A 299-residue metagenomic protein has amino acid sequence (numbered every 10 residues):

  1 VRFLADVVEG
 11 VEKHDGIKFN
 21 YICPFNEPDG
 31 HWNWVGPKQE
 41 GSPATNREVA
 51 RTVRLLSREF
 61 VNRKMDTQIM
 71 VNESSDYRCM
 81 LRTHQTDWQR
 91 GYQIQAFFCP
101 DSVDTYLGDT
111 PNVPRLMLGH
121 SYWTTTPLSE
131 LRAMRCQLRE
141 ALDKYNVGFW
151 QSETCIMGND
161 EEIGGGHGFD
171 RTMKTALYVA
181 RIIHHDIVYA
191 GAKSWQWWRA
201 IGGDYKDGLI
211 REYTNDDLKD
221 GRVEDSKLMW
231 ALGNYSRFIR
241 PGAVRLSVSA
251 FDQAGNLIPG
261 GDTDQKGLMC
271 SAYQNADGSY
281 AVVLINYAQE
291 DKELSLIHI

Functional and structural regions predicted by a protein language model:
V1-N20, P24, W32, Q39-R47 (+2 more regions): N-terminal catalytic cores of secreted or lumenal carbohydrate-active enzymes
E9, K38-I182: Noncatalytic carbohydrate-binding groove/subsite architecture in carbohydrate-active enzymes
D15-Y21, K64-Q68, N112-R115, K144-G148 (+3 more regions): Loop/turn elements at helix/coil->beta-strand transitions in domains of secreted/extracellular proteins
I22, M117, D186, L232 (+1 more regions): Conserved, mostly hydrophobic/aromatic
P24-E27, V71, G119, Q151 (+2 more regions): Conserved beta-strand positions
G148-I239, L246-F251: Aromatic/acidic polysaccharide-binding cleft in carbohydrate-active enzymes
R237, D252-L296: Carbohydrate-binding surface patches
